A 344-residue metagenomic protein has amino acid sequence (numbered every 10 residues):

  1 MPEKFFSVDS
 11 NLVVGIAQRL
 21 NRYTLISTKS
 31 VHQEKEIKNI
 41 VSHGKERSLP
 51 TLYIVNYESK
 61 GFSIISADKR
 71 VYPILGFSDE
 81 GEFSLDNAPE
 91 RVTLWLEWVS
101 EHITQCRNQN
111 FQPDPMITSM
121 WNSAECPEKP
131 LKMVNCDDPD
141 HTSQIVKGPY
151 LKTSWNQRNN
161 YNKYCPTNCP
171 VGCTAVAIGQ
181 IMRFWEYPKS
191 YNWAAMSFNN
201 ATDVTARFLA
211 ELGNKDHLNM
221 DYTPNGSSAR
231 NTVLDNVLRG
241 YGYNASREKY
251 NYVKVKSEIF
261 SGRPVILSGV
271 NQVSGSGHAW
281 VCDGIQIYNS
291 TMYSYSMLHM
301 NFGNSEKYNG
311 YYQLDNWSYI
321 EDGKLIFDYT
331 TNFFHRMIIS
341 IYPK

Functional and structural regions predicted by a protein language model:
M1-G15, P113-D114, C126, K132-T142 (+1 more regions): Sec-dependent signal peptide cleavage junction
M1-G44: Short, non-transmembrane alpha-helical segments in secretory-pathway proteins
I26-K69: Exposed beta-strand-loop-beta-strand "reactive/processing" segments of non-cytosolic proteins
R47-T51, N168, S294-M300: Glycine-rich, flexible loop segments associated with nucleotide phosphate handling
G61, V71-E101, N251-K254, F260-K344: Active-site signature of cysteine proteases
I74-T223: Active-site-adjacent structural segments surrounding the nucleophilic cysteine of cysteine proteases and isopeptidases
V171-W185, V204-Q286: Predominantly the structural core of cysteine protease catalytic domains
